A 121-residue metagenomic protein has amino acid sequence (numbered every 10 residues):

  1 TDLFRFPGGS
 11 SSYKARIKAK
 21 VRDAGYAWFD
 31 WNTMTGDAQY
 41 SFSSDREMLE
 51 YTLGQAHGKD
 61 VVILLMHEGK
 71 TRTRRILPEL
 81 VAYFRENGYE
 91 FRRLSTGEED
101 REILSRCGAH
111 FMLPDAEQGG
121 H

Functional and structural regions predicted by a protein language model:
T1, K14-I17, F42-D45, E90-R93 (+1 more regions): General structural signal for secondary-structure boundaries
T1-F6, A27-N32, V62-M66, F91-R93: Structural recognition of the beta-strand scaffold that forms the well-ordered cores of secreted hydrolase catalytic
R5-S10, G97-E98: Short, solvent-exposed turn/loop segments enriched in Gly/Ser/Thr/Pro and often Arg
S10-D60, T73-I76: Alpha-helical scaffold elements lining the catalytic groove of polysaccharide deacetylases
A38-S41, I63-G69, E98-S105: Low-complexity, flexible helical/coil segments
L53-H67, A116-H121: Short, basic, helix/turn surface patches
T71-H121: C-terminal domain-boundary segment and adjacent tail
